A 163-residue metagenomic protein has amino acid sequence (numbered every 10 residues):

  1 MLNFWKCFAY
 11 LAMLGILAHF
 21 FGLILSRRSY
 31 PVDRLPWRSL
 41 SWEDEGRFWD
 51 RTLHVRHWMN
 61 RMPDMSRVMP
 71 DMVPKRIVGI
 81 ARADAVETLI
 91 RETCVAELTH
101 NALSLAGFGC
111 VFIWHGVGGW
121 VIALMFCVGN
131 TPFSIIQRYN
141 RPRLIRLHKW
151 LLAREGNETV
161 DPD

Functional and structural regions predicted by a protein language model:
M1-A9, F112-V128: Hydrophobic alpha-helical transmembrane segments
M1-M13, A18, G22, A106 (+4 more regions): N-terminal leader/auxiliary helical segments
K6-H57, F126-S134: Hydrophobic alpha-helical membrane-embedded segments
M13, L17, D64, P70 (+2 more regions): Hydrophobic alpha-helical transmembrane segments of multi-pass integral membrane proteins
R28-L89, R146, W150-D163: Membrane-proximal soluble regions of multi-pass membrane proteins
V86-G118: Transmembrane alpha-helical segments and their cytosolic interface motifs in multi-pass membrane proteins
P132-R143: Juxtamembrane membrane-interface segments at transmembrane alpha-helix termini
